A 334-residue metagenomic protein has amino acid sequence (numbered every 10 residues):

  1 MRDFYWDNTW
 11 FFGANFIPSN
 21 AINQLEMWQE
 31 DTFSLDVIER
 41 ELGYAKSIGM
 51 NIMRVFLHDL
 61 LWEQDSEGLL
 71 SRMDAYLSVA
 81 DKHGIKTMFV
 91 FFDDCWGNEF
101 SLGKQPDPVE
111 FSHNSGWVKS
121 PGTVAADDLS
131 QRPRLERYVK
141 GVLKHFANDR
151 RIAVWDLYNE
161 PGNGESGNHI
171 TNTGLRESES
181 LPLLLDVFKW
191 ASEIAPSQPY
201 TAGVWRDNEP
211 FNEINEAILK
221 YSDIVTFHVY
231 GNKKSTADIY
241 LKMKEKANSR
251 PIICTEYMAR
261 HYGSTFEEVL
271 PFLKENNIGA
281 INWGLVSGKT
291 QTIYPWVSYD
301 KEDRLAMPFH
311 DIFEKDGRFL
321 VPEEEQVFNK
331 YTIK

Functional and structural regions predicted by a protein language model:
M1-S222, H228, H261, T265 (+3 more regions): Active-site mouth of glycoside hydrolases
D3, A75-A80, F89, D238 (+5 more regions): Hydrophobic transmembrane signal anchors and adjacent membrane-proximal interface regions, especially in viral
F12-G13, P251-K334: Substrate-binding cleft of secreted/luminal carbohydrate-active enzymes
T32-E39, K234-M243: Alpha-helical scaffold elements lining the catalytic groove of polysaccharide deacetylases
A75, I214, T236-K246, T265-F272: A short acidic, amphipathic alpha-helical/loop segment
S180-L181, D238-H261: P-loop/Walker A phosphate-binding loop and immediately adjacent motor/lid segment at beta-alpha junctions
V229-N232, L285-V286: Short, acidic/turn-prone active-site loops that include or flank metal/cofactor- and phosphate-binding residues
N232-K233, R260: Short acidic, S/G/P-rich loop/turn micro-motifs used as interaction or catalytic elements
